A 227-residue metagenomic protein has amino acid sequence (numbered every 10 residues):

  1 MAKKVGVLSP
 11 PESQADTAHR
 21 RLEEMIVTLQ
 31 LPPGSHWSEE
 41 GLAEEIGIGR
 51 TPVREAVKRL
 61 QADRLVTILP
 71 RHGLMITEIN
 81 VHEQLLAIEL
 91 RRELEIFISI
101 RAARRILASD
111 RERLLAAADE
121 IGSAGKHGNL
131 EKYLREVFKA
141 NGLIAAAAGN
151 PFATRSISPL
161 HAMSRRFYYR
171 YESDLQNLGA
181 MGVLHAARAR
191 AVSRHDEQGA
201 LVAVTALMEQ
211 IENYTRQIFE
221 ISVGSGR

Functional and structural regions predicted by a protein language model:
M1-I100, R104, R216-R227: Short linear motifs at protein or domain termini
G6, V81-Q84, S99-I106, A124-G128 (+2 more regions): A ubiquitous short alpha-helical element
S13, R111-E112, Q176-G179: Short helix-capping and inter-helix turn/linker motifs at the boundaries of alpha-helical repeat units
M25, L29, L160, S164-F167 (+3 more regions): A short secondary-structure junction motif
I26, A102, G125, V192-H195: Hydrophobic residues in alpha-helical segments
E45, Q176-R227: C-terminal regulatory/effector modules of DNA-binding transcriptional regulators
R54-E55, R105-A108, K132-L134, A153-R155 (+2 more regions): Juxtamembrane/interface motifs at transmembrane-helix termini
A108-R170, G182-A191, G199-Q210: Conserved amphipathic alpha-helical segments that form helical-bundle/coiled-coil interaction surfaces
